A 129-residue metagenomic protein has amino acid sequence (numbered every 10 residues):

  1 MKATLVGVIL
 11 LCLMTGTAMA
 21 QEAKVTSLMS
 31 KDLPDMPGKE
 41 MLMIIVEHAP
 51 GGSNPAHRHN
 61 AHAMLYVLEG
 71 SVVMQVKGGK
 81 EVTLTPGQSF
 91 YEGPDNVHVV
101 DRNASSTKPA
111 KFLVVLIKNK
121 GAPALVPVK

Functional and structural regions predicted by a protein language model:
K2-L42, Q75, F90-Y91, P109 (+1 more regions): A short, N-terminal "cap"/entry segment at the start of jelly-roll beta-barrel domains of the cupin/DSBH fold
K24-T26, I45, T83, P94 (+1 more regions): Catalytic cores of secreted/periplasmic or lumenal enzymes
L33-P37, E47-A49, G78-D95: Short acidic-glycine-tyrosine-enriched beta hairpin
G38-M43, H62, G79, D95 (+1 more regions): Extracytoplasmic
K39-E40, G51-Y66: A short beta-loop-beta micro-motif enriched in histidine and acidic residues
A56, M74-Q75, E92, H98-S106: Short beta-strand His + acidic residue motifs that chelate non-heme Fe in jelly-roll/DSBH and cupin folds
H59-G78, P86-Q88: Glycine- and acidic-residue-biased ligand/ion/polar-headgroup-sensing regions
E81, N96-G121: Ligand-binding loop in jelly-roll beta-barrel domains
